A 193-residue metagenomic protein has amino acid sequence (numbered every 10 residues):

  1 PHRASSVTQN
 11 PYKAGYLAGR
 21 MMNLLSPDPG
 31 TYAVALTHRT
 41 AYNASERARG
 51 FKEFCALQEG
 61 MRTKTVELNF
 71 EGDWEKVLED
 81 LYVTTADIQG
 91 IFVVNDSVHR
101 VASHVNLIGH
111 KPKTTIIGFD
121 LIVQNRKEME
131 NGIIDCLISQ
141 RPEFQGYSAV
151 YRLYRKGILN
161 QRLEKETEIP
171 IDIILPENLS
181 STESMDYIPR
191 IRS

Functional and structural regions predicted by a protein language model:
A4, Q89-G90, D135: Conserved acidic residues
A4-S5, T31-T40: Short beta-strand segments enriched in small/hydrophobic residues
V7-T31, W74, N125, Q140-I158: Hydrophobic alpha-helical segments within soluble ligand-binding/sensing domains
A14-A18, Y42-M61, R100, Q145: Short, solvent-exposed amphipathic alpha-helices that sit in or adjacent to ligand/effector-binding or catalytic
A33-A35, F92-V93, I174: Short hydrophobic segments within beta-strands
A33-V34, K52-E75: Short beta-strand elements in bilobed, periplasmic/extracellular small-molecule ligand-binding domains
F51, N69-Q124: Hydrophobic alpha-helical
C55, R141-S193: Hinge/cleft segment of the Venus flytrap/periplasmic-binding protein
